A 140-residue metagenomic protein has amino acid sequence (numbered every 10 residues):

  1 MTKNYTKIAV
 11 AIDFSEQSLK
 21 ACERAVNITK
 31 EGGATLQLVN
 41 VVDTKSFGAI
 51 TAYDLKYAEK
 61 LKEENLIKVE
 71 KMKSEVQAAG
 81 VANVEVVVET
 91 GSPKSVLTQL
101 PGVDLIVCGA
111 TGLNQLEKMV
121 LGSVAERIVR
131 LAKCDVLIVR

Functional and structural regions predicted by a protein language model:
M1, S74-I106: Structural beta-alpha unit
M1-K20, E85, D104, R130-R140: Intrinsically disordered or low-complexity boundary/linker segments at protein termini and domain junctions
T2-A52, A79: Small/aliphatic-rich secondary-structure junction motif
I8, A25, L36, L97 (+2 more regions): Hydrophobic structural packing positions in well-ordered secondary structure
N40-V41, G109-T111, R140: Short secondary-structure boundary segments
S46, P93-V96, Q115: Generic structural signal for helix capping and beta-alpha/helix-loop junctions
L55-I67: A short acidic, glycine-rich active-site loop that binds or catalyzes chemistry on phosphate/adenosine moieties
C108-L131: Glycine-rich, Arg-bearing micro-motifs that act as flexible, cationic patches
